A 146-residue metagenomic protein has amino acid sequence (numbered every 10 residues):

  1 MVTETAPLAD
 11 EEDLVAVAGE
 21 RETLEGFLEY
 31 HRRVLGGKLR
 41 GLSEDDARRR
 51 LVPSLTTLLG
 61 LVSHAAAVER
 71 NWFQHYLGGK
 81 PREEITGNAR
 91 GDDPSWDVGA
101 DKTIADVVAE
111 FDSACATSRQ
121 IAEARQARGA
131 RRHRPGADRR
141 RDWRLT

Functional and structural regions predicted by a protein language model:
M1-E22, V68-S118, R125-D138: Short, helix-capping/interhelical loops that line the mouth of catalytic, cofactor-, or ligand-binding pockets
R40-A47, A127-A130: Short, flexible helix-adjacent loops and helix caps
L51-L55: Short, aromatic/basic-enriched loop-to-helix "N-cap" motif that marks the start of an alpha-helix at regulatory
H64: Histidine-centered divalent metal-coordination motifs
D138-T146: Individual transmembrane alpha-helices with interfacial aromatic-anchor signatures
